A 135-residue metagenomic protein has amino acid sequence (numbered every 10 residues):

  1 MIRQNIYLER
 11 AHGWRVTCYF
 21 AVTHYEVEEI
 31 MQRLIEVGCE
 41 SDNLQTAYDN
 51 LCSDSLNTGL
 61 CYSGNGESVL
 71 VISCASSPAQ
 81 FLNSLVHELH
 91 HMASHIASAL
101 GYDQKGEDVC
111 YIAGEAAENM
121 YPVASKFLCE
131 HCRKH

Functional and structural regions predicted by a protein language model:
M1-N50: Non-catalytic terminal regions of proteins
A11, E36, N57, Y62-G64 (+3 more regions): Intrinsically disordered, low-complexity segments enriched in small/polar residues
L34-A79, M92: Active-site scaffold of zinc-dependent metalloenzymes
A75, A79, L100, C110: Acidic-and-aromatic substrate-binding clefts and catalytic sites of carbohydrate-active enzymes
Q80-F81, K105: Amphipathic alpha-helical recognition patches that constitute DNA-binding helices
N83-H95: Active-site recognition of the HExxH zinc-binding catalytic motif
H95-G101: Short helix/strand-bridging catalytic loops that position acidic/His residues to coordinate divalent metals and engage
D103-H135: Post-HExxH zinc-binding segment in Zn-dependent metallohydrolases
